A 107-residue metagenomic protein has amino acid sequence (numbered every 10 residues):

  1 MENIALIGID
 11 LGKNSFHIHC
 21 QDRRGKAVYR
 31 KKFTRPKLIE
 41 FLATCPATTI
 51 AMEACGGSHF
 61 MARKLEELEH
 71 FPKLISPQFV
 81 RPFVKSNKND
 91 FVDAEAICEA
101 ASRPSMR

Functional and structural regions predicted by a protein language model:
M1-R107: Phosphate- and other anionic-substrate recognition elements at nucleic-acid/protein interfaces
